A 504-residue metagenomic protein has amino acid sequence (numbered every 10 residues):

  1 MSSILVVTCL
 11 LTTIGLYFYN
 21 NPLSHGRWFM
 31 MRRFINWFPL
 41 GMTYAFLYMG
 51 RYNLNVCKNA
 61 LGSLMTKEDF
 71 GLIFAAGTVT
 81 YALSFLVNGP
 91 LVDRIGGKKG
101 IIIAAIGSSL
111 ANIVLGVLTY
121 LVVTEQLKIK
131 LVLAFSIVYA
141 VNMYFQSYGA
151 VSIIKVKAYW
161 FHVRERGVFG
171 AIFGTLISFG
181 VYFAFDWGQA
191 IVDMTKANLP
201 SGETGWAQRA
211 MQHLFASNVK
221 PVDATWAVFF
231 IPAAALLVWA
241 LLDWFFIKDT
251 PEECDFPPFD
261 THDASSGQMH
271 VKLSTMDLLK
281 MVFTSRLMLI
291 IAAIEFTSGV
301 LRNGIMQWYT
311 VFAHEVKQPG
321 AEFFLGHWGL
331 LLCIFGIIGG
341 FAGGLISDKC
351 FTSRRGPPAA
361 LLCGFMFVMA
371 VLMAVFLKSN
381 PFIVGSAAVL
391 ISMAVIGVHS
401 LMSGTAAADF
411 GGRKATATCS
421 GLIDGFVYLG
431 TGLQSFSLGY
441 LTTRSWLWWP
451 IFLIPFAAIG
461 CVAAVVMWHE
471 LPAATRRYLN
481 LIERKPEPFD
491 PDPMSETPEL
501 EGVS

Functional and structural regions predicted by a protein language model:
T12-N21, A233-D260, A463-W468: C-terminal membrane-cytosol helix-exit motif in multi-pass small-molecule transporters
R51-K58, F185, S285-F341, H399 (+2 more regions): Extracytoplasmic gate region of multi-pass secondary transporters
R94-I106, D348-C363: Cytoplasmic membrane-interface "Motif A"-like loop-to-helix N-cap segments of 12-TM Major Facilitator Superfamily
I106-K128, G364-K378: C-terminal ends and interior cores of transmembrane alpha-helices in multi-pass membrane transporters/permeases
V138-T175: Cytoplasmic helix-loop-helix junction between adjacent transmembrane helices in 12-TM secondary transporters
G167-D193, F335-G336, D424-Q434: Glycine-rich segments within core transmembrane alpha-helices of 12-TM secondary carriers
F173-D249: Helix-loop-helix hairpin linking two adjacent transmembrane segments in secondary transporters
S353-M402: C-terminal transmembrane helical hairpin of 12-TM major facilitator-type secondary transporters
